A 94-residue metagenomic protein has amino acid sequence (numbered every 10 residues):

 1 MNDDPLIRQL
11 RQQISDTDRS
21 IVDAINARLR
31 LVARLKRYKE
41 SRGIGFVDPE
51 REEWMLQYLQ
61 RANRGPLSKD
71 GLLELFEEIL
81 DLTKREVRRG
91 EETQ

Functional and structural regions predicted by a protein language model:
M1-Q94: Domain-level signature for soluble enzymes in the chorismate/prephenate branch of the shikimate pathway
